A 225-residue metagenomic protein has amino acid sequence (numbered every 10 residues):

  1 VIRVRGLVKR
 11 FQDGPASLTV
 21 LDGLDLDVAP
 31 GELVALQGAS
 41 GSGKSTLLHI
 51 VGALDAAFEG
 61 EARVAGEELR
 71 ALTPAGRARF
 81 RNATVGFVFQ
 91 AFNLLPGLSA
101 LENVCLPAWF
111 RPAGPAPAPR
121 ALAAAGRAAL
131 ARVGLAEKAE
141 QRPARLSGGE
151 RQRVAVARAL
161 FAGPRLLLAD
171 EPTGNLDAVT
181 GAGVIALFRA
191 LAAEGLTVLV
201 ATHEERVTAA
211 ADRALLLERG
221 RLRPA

Functional and structural regions predicted by a protein language model:
Q37-A39: The feature captures the beta-strand-to-loop junction immediately N-terminal to the Walker
G60-E68: Conserved ABC transporter NBD signature motif
L69-G86, P119, A193: ABC ATPase NBD coupling module
L98-P107: Short coil-to-helix segment of the ABC ATPase nucleotide-binding domain corresponding to the Q-loop/switch region
R142-L146, E150-Q152: Conserved ABC ATPase signature
F161-R165: A short, proline-enriched helix->beta-strand linker immediately N-terminal to the Walker B motif in ABC-type P-loop
L167-D170: Catalytic Walker B motif of ABC-type/P-loop ATPase nucleotide-binding domains
